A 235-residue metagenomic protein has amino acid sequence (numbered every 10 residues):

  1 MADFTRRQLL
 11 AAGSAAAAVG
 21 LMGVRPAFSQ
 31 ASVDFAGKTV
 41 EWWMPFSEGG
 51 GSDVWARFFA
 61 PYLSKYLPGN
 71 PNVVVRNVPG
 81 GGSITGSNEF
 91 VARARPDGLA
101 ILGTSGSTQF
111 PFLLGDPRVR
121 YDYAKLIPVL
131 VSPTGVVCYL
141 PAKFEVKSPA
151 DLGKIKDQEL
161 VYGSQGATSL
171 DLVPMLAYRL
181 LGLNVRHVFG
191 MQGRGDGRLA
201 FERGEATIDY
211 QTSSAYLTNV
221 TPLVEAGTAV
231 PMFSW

Functional and structural regions predicted by a protein language model:
Q8-F28: N-terminal export signals
F28-W42, P68-P71, A94-L99, G153-L160 (+1 more regions): Immediate post-signal peptide segment of exported/extracytoplasmic ligand-binding proteins
E41-A56, P79-G82, G163-S169: Extracytoplasmic "Venus flytrap"
G49-G69, D171-Y178: Short, polar/charged alpha-helical segment
V78-G86, V188-E202, S214-Y216: Short helix-initiation/N-cap motifs at beta->coil->alpha
E89-L99, L113-D196, R203: Hinge/capping helix and adjacent helix->loop/strand transition within the periplasmic-binding protein
D97-T104, G163, T207-S213, P231-M232: Paired acidic/hydrophobic, glycine-rich loop segments that form the ligand-binding mouth/hinge of periplasmic-binding
N219-W235: C-terminal lobe and pocket-closing loops of periplasmic/extracytoplasmic Venus-flytrap solute-binding proteins
